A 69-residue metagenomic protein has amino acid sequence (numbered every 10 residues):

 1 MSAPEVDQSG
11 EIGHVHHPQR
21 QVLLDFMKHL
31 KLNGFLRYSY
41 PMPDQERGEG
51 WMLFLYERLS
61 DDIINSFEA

Functional and structural regions predicted by a protein language model:
S2-L32: N-terminal acidic leader/helix
Q19-V22, Y56-D62: Helix N-cap motif at beta-to-alpha junctions
D25-F26, M42, I63: Intrinsically disordered, low-complexity segments enriched in polar/charged small residues
L30, I63-A69: Short amphipathic alpha-helices in soluble, non-transmembrane regions that often serve as interface/regulatory elements
L32-F54: Acidic, low-complexity, intrinsically disordered interaction modules
